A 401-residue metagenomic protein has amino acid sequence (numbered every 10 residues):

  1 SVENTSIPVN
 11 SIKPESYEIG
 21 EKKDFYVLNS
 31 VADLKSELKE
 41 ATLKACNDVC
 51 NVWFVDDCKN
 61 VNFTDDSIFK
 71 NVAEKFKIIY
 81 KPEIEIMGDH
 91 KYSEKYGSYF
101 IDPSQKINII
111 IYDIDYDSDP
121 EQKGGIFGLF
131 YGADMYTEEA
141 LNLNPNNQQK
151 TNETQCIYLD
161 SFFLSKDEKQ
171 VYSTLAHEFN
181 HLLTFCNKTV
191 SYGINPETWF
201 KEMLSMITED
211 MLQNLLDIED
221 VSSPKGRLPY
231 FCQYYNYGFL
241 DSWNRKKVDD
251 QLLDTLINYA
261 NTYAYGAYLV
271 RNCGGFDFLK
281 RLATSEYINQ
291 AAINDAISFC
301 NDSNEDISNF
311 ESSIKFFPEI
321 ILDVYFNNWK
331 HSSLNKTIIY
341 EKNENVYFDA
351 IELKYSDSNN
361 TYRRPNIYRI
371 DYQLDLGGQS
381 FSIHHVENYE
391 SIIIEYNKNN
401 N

Functional and structural regions predicted by a protein language model:
S1-Q105, Y372-L374, S391-N401: N-terminal module-boundary/linker segments of secreted carbohydrate-active enzymes
A41, R281-I288: Amphipathic alpha-helical scaffolding segments
D48-E197, L204, L215-L216: Juxtacatalytic substrate-recognition/specificity segment
A73, Y80, I84, A176 (+3 more regions): Non-transmembrane alpha-helical segments in soluble domains of secreted/periplasmic/extracellular proteins
K169, S173-T174, V190-T262, N272 (+1 more regions): Acidic/His/Gly-enriched intrinsically disordered linker/tail segments that often contain short helix/coil "MoRF-like"
F179-K188, S205, N258-L279: Alpha-helical scaffold elements that line and support the substrate/ligand-binding pocket of soluble hydrolases
I288-N401: Beta/coil-rich, acidic/histidine-enriched accessory regions frequently appended to metallopeptidases
